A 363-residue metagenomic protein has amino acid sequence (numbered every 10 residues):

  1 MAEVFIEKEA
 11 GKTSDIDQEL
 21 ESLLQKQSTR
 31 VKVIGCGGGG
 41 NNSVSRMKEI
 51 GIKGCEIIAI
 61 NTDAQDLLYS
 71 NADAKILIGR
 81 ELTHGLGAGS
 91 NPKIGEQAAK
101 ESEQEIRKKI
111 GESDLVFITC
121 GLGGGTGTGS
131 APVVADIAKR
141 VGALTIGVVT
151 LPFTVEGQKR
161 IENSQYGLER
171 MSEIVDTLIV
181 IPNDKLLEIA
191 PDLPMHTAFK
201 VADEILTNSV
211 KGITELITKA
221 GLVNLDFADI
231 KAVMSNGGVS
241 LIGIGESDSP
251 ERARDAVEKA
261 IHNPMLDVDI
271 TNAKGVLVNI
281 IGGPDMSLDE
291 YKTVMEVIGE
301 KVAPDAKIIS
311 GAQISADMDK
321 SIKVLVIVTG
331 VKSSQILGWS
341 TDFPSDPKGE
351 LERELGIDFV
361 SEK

Functional and structural regions predicted by a protein language model:
M1-K363: Tubulin/FtsZ superfamily GTPase core signature
